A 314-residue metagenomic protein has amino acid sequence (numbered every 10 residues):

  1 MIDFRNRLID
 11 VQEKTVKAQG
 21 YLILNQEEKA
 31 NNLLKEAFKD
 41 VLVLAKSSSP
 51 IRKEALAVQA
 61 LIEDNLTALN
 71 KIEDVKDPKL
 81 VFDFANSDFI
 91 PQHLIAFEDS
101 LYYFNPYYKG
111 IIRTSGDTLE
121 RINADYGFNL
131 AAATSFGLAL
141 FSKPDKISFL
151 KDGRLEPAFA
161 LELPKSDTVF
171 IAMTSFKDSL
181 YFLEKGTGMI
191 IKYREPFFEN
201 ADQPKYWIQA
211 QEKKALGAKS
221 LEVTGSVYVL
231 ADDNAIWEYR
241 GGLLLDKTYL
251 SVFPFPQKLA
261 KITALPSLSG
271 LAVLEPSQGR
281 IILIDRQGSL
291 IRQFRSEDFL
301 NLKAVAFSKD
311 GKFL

Functional and structural regions predicted by a protein language model:
K17-R52, I95-A96, S100-T118: Amphipathic, non-membrane alpha-helical rod segments
A57-F84: Alpha-helical linker/edge segments of TPR/alpha-solenoid repeat scaffolds and analogous pre-/post-domain helices
K76-N86, D117-A124, E156-P164, E199-K214 (+2 more regions): A short beta-strand motif characteristic of beta-propeller blades
K79-I112, D125-L130: Beta-strand-rich domains and repeat architectures in extracellular enzymes and scaffolds, especially beta-propellers
A85-H93, D125-F136, S166-D178, E212-T224 (+2 more regions): Repeated scaffold domains used in trafficking and secretory/extracellular systems, primarily beta-propellers
E98, Y103-Y107, A139-D145, T174-S175 (+5 more regions): Conserved beta-strand positions in repeat-built beta-propeller and related beta-rich domains
G110-I112, S148, I191, W237 (+1 more regions): WD40 beta-propeller blade core
T114-T118, K151-R154, R194-F198, Y239-L244 (+1 more regions): Short loop/turn segments that connect beta-strands within beta-propeller blades
